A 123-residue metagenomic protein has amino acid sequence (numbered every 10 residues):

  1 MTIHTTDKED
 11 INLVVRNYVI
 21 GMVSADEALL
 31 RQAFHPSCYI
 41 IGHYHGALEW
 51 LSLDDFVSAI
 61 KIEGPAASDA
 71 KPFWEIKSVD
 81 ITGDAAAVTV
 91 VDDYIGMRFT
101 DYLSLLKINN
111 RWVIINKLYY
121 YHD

Functional and structural regions predicted by a protein language model:
M1-A28, Q32-P36, D54: Short, low-complexity N-terminal intrinsically disordered segments enriched in polar/charged residues
M1-T5, G21, G42-L51, S104: Charged, low-complexity, helix/coiled-coil-prone segments
T5, K77-S78, F99, I114: Intrinsically disordered, low-complexity peptide-like regions
D10-L13, Y39-Y44, E49-R98: Surface-exposed, charged secondary-structure patches
D26, A33, Y44-G46, L53 (+3 more regions): Residue-level detector of alpha-helical recognition elements and their boundaries
C38-Y39, D123: Short secondary-structure capping/turn micro-motifs that flank functional sites
R98-D123: Short beta-strand edge/turn micro-motifs at domain boundaries
